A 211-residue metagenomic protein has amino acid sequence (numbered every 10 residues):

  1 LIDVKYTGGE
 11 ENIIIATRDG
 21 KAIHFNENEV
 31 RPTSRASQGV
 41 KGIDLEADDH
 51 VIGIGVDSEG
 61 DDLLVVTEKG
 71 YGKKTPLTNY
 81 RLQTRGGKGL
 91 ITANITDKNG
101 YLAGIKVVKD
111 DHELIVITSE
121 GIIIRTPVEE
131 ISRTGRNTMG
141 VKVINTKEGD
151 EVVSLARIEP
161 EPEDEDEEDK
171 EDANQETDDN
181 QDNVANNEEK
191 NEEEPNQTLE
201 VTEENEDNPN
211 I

Functional and structural regions predicted by a protein language model:
L1-I211: Short, structured "edge-of-domain" segments at secondary-structure transitions
